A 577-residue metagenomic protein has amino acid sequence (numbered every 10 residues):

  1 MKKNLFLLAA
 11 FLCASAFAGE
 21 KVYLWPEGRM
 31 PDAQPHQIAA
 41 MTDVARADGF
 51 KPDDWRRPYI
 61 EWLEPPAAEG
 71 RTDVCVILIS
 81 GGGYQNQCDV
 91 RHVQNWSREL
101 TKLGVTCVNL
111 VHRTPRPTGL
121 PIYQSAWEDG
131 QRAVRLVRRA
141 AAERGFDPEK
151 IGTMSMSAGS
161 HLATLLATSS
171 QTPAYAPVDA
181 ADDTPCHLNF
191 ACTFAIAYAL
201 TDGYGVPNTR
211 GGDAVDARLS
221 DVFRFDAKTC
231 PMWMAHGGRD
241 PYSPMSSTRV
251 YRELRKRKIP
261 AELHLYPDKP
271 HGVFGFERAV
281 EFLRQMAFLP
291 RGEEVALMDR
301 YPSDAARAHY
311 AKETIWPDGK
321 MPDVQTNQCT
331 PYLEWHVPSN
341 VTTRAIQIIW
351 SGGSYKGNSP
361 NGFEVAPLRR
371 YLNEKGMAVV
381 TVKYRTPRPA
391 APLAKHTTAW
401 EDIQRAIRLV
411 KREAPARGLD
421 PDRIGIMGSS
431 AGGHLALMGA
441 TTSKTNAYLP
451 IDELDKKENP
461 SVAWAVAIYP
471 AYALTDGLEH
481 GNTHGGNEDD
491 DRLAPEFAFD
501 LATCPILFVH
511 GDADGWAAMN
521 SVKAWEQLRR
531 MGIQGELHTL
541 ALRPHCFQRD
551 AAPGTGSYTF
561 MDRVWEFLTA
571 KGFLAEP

Functional and structural regions predicted by a protein language model:
G19-E69, G292-V341: N-terminal cap/lid segment of alpha/beta-hydrolase-fold proteins
T72-G81, R344-G352: Short beta-strand element of the alpha/beta-hydrolase
S80-Q85, G238, S351-K356, D512: Active-site glycine-rich loops that stabilize anionic/oxyanionic intermediates across multiple enzyme folds
C88-D89, N95-W96, L110-P148, S359-L368 (+2 more regions): Catalytic nucleophile-loop/oxyanion-hole region of alpha/beta-hydrolase and closely related hydrolase-like folds
L120, P244-E294, V522, E526-P577: C-terminal catalytic histidine-bearing segment of alpha/beta-hydrolase fold enzymes
R132-R210, A214-D216, R405-D491: Primarily recognizes the serine-hydrolase "nucleophile elbow" in alpha/beta-hydrolase and SGNH/GDSL folds
L200, R239-S243, L474, A513-A517: Acidic catalytic loop of the alpha/beta-hydrolase fold
M234-H236, A502, F508-H510: Short beta-strand/loop motif that positions the catalytic acidic residue of the alpha/beta-hydrolase fold
